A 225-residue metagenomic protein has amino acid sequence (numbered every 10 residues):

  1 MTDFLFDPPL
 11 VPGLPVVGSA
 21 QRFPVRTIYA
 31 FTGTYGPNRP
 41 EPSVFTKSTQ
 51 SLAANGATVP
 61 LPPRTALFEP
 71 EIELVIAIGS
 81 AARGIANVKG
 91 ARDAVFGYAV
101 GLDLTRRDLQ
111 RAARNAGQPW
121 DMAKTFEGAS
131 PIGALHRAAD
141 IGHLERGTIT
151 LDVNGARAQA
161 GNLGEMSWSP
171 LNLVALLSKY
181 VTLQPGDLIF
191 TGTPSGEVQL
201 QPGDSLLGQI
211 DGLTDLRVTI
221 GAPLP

Functional and structural regions predicted by a protein language model:
M1-F96, R111, T219: Extended, compositionally biased flexible segments
T2-F23, N38-V44, R107-P225: Catalytic-pocket segment enriched in acidic/His residues
I72-L74, F96-V100, G128-S130, G147-I149: Generic beta-strand structural signal
